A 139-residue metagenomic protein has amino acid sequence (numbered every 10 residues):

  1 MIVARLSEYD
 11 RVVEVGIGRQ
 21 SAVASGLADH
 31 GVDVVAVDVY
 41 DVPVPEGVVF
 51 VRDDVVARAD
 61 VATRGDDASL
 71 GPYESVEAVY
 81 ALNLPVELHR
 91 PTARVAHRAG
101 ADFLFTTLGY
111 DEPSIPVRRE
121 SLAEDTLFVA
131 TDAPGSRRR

Functional and structural regions predicted by a protein language model:
M1-R139: Acidic, polar-rich N-terminal leader regions of halophilic archaeal proteins
